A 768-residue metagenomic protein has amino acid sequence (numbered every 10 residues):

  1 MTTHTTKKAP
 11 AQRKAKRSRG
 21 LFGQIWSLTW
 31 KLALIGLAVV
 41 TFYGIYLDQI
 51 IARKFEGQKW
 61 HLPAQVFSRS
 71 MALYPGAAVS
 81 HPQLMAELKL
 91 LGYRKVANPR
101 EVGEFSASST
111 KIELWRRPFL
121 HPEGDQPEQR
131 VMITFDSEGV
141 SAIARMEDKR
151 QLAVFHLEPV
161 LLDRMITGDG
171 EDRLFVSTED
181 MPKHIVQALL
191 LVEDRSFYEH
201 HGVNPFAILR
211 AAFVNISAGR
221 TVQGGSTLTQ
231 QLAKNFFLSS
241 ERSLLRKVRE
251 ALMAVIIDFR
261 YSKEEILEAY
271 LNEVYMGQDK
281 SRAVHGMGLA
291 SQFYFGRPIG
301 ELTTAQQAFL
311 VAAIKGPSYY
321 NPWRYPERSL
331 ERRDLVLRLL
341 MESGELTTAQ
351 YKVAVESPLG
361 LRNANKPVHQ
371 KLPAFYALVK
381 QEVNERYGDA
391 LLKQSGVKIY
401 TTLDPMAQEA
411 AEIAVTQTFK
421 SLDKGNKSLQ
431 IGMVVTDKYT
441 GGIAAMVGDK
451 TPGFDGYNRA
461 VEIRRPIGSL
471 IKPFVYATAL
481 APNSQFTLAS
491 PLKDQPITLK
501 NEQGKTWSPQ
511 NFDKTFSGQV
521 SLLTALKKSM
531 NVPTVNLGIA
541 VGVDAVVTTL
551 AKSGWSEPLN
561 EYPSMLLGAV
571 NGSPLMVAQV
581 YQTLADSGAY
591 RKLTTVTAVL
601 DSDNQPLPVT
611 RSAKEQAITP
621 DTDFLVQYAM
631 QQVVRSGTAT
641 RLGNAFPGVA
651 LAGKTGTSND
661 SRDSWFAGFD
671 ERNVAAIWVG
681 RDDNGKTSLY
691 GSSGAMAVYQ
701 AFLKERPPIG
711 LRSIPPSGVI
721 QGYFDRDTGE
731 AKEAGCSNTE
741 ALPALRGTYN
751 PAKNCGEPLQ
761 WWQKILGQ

Functional and structural regions predicted by a protein language model:
T2-K424, G442-A444, Q495, K500 (+2 more regions): Juxtamembrane regions of bacterial inner-membrane/periplasmic proteins, predominantly the peptidoglycan biogenesis
D172-T178, N426-I431, F454-F474, F486-D494 (+2 more regions): Short active-site loop at a secondary-structure junction that contains or immediately precedes the catalytic residue(s)
Q187-L190, D194, L340, A411 (+7 more regions): Active-site SXXK
Y198-I208, V284-H285, T347-K352, F454-Y457 (+3 more regions): Short, well-structured active-site flanking segments
V214-R242, R297-G300, P367-K371, Q485-V546 (+3 more regions): Conserved catalytic neighborhood of penicillin-recognizing serine enzymes
Q231-L238, N272-M276, G296, G300 (+13 more regions): Glycine-rich, acidic and aromatic/proline-enriched surface loops and short helix-turn segments that act as binding
T401-K424, M433-V435, M446-G448, P452-Y457 (+5 more regions): A penicillin-recognizing enzyme superfamily signal
W507-P509, G542-Q579, G588, T595: Mid-domain, small-residue-enriched loop/turn segments at the edges of structured enzyme/sensor domains
